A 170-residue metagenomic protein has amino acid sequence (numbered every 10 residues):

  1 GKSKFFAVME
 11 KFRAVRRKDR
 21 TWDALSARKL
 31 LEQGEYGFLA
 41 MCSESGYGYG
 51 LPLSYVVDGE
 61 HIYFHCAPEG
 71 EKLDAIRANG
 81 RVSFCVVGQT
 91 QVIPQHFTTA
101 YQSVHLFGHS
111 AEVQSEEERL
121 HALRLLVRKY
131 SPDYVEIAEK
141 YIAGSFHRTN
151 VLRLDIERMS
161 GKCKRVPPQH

Functional and structural regions predicted by a protein language model:
F5-D19, Q91-H170: Charged, gly/pro-rich active-site loop segments
E10-F38: Short, basic/aromatic recognition patches
A24, E69-G70: Structural motif corresponding to alpha-helix initiation and N-cap regions
E32, R77-V82, L125-P132: Short, intrinsically disordered, mixed-charge
E32-G34, Y47-G48, F97, H147: Short solvent-exposed loop/turn micro-motifs enriched in small/polar/acidic residues
G34-P68, F84-C85: Short beta-strand segments
E71-T99: Helix-adjacent hinge/juxtasegments
